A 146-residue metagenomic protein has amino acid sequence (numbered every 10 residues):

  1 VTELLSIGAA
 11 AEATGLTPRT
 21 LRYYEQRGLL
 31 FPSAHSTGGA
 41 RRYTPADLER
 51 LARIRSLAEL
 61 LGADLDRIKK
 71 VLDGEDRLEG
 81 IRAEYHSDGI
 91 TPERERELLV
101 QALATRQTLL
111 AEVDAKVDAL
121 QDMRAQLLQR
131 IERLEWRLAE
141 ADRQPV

Functional and structural regions predicted by a protein language model:
T2-E3, E12, F31-P32, P45-V146: Arg/Lys-rich, alpha-helical DNA-contact motif
T2-L21: Polyanion-binding surface elements
L16-T17, S36, L78: Short linear sequence motifs
L30-G38: Beta-hairpin "wing" of winged helix-turn-helix
G38-P45: Minor-groove-contacting beta-hairpin "wing" of winged helix-turn-helix DNA-binding domains
